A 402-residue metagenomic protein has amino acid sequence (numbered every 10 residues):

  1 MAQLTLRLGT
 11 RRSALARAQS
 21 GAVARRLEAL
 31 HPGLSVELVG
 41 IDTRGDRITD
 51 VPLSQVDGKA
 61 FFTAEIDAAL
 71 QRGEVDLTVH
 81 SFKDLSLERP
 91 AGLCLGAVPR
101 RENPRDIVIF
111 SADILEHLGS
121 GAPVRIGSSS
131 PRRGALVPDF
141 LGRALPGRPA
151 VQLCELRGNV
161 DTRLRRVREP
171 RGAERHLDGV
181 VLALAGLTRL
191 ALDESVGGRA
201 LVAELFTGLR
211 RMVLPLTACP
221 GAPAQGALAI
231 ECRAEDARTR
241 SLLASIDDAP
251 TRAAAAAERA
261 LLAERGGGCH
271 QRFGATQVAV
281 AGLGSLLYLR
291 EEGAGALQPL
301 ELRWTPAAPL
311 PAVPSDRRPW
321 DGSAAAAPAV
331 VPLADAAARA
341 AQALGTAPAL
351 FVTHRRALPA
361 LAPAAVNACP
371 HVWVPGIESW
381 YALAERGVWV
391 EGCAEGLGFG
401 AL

Functional and structural regions predicted by a protein language model:
A2-V51, Q55-V56, T63, F82 (+2 more regions): Small-molecule-sensing regulatory modules
R7-G9, T78, G96, G127 (+1 more regions): Short, well-ordered beta-strand segments
G9-R12, G121-S130, V167, G376: Short beta-strand->loop
D50-L77, A341-A357: Short, structured active-site "lid" loops
K59-L95, V181-L182: N-terminal segment of the mature folded domain
L77, R125, G179, P348-L350 (+1 more regions): Structural motif
F82-L85, R89-V151, L209-M212, G398-L402: A conserved helix-loop-strand patch within extracytoplasmic ligand-binding domains of the periplasmic binding
R163, G295-L402: Signature of uroporphyrinogen-III synthase
